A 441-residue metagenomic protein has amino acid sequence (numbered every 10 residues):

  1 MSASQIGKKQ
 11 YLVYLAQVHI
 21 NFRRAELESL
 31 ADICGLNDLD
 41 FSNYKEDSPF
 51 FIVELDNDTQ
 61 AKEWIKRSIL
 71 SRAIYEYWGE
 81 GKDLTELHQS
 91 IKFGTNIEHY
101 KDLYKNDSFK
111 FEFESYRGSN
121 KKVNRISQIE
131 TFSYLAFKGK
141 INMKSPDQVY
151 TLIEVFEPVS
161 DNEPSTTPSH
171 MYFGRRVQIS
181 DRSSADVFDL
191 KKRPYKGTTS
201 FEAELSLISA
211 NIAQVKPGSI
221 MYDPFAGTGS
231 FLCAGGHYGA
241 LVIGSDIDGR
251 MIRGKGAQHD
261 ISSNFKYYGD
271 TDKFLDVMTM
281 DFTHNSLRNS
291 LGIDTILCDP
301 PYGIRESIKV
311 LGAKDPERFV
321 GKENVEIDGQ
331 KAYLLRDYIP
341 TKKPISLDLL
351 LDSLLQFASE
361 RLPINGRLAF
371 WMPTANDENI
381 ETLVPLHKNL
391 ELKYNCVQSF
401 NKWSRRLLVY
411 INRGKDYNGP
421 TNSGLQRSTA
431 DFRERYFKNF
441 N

Functional and structural regions predicted by a protein language model:
M1-W64, A73, Y116-S119, M143-D147 (+2 more regions): Class I S-adenosyl-L-methionine-dependent methyltransferase catalytic core
F22, N96-S160: A short N-terminal interaction module
L30, L87-I97, F132, A136 (+1 more regions): Residues that form generic nucleotide/phosphate-binding pockets
Y44-L103: Conserved AdoMet
